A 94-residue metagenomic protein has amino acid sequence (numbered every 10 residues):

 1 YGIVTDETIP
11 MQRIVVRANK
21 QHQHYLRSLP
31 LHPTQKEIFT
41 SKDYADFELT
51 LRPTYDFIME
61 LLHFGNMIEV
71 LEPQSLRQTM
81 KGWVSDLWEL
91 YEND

Functional and structural regions predicted by a protein language model:
Y1-D94: Polybasic (Lys/Arg-rich)
